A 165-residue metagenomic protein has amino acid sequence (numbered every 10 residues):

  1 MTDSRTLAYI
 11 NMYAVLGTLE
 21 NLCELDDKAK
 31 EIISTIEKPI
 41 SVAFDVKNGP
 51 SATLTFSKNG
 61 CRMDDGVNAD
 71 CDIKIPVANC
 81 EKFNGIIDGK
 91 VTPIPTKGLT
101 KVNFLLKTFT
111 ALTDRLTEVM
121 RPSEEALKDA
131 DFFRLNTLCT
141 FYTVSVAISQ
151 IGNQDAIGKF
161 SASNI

Functional and structural regions predicted by a protein language model:
M1-I165: Feature captures hydrophobic
